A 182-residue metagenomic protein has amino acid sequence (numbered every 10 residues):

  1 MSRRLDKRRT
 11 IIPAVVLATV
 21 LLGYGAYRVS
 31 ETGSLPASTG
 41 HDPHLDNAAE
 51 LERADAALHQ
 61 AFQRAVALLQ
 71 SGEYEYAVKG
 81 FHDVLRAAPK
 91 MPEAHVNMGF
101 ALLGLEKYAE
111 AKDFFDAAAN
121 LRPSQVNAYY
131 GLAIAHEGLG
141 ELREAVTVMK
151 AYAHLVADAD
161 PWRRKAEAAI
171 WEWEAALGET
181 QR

Functional and structural regions predicted by a protein language model:
P13, V20, V29-D42, V146-R182: Terminal, low-structured helical/coil segments at or just beyond the last alpha-helical repeat
D42-P43, S71-D83, G104-A117, L139-A151 (+2 more regions): Structural signature of tandem alpha-helical TPR/SEL1-like repeats, specifically the intra-repeat loop/turn
A48-K90: Alpha-helical segment of the N-proximal tetratricopeptide repeat
L58, P92-E93, V126-N127, D160-P161: Helix-start (N-cap) detector for alpha-helical repeat units in TPR-like alpha-solenoids, especially tetratricopeptide
